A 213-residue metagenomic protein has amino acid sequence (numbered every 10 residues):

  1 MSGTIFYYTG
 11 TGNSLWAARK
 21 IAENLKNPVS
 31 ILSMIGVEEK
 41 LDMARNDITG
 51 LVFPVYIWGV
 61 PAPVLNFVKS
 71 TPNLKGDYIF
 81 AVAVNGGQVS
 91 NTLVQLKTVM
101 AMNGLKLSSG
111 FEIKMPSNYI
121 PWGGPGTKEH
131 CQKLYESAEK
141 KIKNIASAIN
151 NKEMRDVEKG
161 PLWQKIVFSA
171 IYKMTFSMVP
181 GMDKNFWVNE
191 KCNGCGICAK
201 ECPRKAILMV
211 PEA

Functional and structural regions predicted by a protein language model:
S2-I5, T9-A17, A22-E39, M43-F176: FMN-binding flavodoxin-like domain, especially the glycine-rich phosphate-binding loop
F176-W187: Short, charged alpha-helical interaction segments and adjacent helix-coil junctions
N185-K205, A213: Cysteine-centered iron-sulfur cluster-binding motifs in ferredoxin-type domains/subunits of redox enzymes
